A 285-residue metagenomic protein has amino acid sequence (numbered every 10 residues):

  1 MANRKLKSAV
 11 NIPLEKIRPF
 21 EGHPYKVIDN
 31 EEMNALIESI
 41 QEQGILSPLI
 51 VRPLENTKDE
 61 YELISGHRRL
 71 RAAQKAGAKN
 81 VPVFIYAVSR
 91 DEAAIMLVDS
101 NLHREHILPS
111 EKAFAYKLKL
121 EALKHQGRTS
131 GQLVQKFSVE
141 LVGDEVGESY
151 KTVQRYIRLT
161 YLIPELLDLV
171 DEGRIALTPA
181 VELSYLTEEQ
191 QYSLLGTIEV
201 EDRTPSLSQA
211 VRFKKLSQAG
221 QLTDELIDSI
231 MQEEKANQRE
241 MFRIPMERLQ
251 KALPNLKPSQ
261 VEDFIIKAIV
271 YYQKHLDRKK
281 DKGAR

Functional and structural regions predicted by a protein language model:
M1-Y86, E92-H103, G283-R285: Short, charged/polar connector segments at secondary-structure boundaries
Q43-S47, Q74, Q126, Q132 (+2 more regions): Glutamine-centric residue-chemistry signal
S65-R68, E111, Q260: A generic structural signal for residues located within well-ordered alpha-helices of large catalytic or ligand-binding
R71-Y161, Y185: Amphipathic, charge-rich alpha-helical segments that serve as recognition/docking helices
L118, Y150-I266, V270: Amphipathic alpha-helical extensions and coiled-coil-like segments
V270-R285: Short acidic DE-rich linear segments
